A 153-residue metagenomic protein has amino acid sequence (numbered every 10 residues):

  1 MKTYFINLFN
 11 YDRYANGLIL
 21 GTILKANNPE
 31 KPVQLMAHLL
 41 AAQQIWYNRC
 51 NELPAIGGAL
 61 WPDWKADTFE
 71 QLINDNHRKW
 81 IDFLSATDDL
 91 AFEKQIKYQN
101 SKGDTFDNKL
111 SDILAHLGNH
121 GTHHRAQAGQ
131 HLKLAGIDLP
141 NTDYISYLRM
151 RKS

Functional and structural regions predicted by a protein language model:
M1: N-terminal beta-strand motif that seeds the catalytic metal site of vicinal oxygen chelate
F9-P62, K102-S153: Short, contiguous alpha-helical
A55-I96: Helix-adjacent hinge/juxtasegments
Y98-N100: A short, surface-exposed loop/turn module that caps and links secondary-structure elements
